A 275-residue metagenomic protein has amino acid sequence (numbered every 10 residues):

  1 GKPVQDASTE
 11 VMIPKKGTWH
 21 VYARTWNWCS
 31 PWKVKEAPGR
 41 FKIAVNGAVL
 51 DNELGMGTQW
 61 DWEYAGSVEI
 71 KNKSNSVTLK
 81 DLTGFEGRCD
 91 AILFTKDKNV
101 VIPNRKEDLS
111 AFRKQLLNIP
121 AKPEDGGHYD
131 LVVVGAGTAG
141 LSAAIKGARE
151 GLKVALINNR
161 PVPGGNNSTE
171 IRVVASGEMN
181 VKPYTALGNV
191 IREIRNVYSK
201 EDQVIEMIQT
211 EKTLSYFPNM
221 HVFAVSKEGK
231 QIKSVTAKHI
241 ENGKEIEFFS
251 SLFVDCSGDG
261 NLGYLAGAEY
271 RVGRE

Functional and structural regions predicted by a protein language model:
G1-P123: Extracytoplasmic
D125-G137: Beta1/beta-strand and adjacent pyrophosphate-binding region of the FAD-binding site in flavoprotein oxidoreductases
G127-Y129, G243-L252: Core beta-strand elements of the Rossmann-like FAD/NAD(P) dinucleotide-binding domain in flavoenzyme oxidoreductases
G140: N-terminal Rossmann-fold NAD(P) dinucleotide-binding loop
G147: Aromatic pocket-lining residues of Rossmann-like dinucleotide-binding sites
L152-K153, N158-Q231, A237, R271: Conserved N-terminal/central alpha/beta ligand/cofactor-binding core
D255-E275: Glycine-rich loop(s) and the adjacent beta-strand/alpha-helix scaffold that form part
